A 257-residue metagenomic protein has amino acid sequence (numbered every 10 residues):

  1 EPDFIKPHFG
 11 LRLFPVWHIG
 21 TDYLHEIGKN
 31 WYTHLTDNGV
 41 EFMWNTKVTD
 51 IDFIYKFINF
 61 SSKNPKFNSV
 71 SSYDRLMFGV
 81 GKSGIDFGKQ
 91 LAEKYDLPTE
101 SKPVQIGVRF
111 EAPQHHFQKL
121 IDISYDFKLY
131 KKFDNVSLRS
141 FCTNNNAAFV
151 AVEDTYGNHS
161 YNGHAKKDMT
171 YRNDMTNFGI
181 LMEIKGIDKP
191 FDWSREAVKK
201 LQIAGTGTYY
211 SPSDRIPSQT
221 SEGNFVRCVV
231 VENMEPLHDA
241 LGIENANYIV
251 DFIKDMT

Functional and structural regions predicted by a protein language model:
E1-T257: Residues forming the flavin
